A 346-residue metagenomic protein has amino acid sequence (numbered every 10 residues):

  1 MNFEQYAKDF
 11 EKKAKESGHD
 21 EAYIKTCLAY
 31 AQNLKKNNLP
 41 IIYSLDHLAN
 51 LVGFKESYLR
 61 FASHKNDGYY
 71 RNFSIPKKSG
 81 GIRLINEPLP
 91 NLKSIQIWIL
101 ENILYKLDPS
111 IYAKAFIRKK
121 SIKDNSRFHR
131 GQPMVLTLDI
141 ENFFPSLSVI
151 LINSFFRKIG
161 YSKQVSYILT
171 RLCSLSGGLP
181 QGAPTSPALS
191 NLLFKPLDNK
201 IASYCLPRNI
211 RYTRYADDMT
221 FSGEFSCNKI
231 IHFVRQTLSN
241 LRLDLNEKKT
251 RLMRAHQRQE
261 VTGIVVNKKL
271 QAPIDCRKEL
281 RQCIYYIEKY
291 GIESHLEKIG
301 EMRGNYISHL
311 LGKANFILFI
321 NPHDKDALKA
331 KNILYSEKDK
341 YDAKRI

Functional and structural regions predicted by a protein language model:
M1-I75, I82-L138, F143-R157, R171-S176 (+3 more regions): Right-hand nucleic-acid polymerase module
T137-E141, G182, S186, P207-G223: Catalytic palm active-site di-aspartate
Y161, I210, L243: Short phosphate-binding/catalytic loops that engage adenosine nucleotides
Y161-L169: Acidic/histidine metal-binding catalytic segments
